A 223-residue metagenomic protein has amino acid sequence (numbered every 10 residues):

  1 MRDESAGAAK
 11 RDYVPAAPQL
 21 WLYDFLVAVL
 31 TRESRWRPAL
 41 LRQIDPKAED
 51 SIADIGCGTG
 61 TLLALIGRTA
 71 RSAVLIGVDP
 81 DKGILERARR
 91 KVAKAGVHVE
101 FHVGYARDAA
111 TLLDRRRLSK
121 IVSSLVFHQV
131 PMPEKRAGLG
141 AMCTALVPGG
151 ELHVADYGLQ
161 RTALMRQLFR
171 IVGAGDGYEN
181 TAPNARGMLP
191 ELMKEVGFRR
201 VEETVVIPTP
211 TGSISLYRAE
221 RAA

Functional and structural regions predicted by a protein language model:
M1-D45, T61: Conserved class I S-adenosyl-L-methionine
G7, H153-V196, R200-S215: C-terminal alpha-helical "lid/dimerization" subdomain adjacent to the S-adenosyl-L-methionine
S51, G149-E151: Short glycine-centered segments of the SAM/dcSAM-binding site in methyltransferase folds
A53, T59-A109: Class I SAM-dependent methyltransferase SAM/SAH-binding core
T111-I121: A short acidic, Gly/Pro-enriched loop at the edge of an enzyme's catalytic core that lines a small-molecule cofactor
K120-P133: A short SAM/SAH-binding and catalytic strip from SAM-dependent methyltransferases
R136-P148: A short glycine-rich, Lys/Arg-flanked "PGG" loop and its adjoining helix->strand segment in the class I
L216-A223: C-terminal lobe and adjacent flexible extensions of AdoMet/dcAdoMet transferase-like proteins
